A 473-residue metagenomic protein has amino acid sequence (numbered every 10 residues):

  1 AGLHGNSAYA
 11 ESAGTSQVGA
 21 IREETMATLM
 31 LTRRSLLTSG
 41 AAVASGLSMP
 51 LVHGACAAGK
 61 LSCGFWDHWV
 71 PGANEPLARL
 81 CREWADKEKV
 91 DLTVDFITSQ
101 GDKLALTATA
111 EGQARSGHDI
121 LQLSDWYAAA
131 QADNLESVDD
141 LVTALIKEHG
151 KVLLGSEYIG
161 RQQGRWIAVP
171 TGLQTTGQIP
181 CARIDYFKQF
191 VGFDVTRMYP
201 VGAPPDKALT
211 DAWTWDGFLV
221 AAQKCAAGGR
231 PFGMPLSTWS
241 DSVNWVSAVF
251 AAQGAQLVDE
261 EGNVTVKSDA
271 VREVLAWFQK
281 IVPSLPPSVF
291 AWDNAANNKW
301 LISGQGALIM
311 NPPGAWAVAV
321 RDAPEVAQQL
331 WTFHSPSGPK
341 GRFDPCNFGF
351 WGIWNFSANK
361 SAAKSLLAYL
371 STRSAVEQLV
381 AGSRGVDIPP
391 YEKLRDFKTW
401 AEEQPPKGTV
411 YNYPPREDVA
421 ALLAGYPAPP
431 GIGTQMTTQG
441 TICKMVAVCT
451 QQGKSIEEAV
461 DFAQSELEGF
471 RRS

Functional and structural regions predicted by a protein language model:
A1-L31, A44-S45: N-terminal secretory signal peptides
A10, A27-A132, T143-G150, T175 (+10 more regions): Conserved N-terminal structural module of periplasmic/extracytoplasmic solute-binding proteins
I97-T107, D211-G217, V289-S303: Short helix-initiation/N-cap motifs at beta->coil->alpha
D119-Q122, A307-P312: Paired acidic/hydrophobic, glycine-rich loop segments that form the ligand-binding mouth/hinge of periplasmic-binding
S124-C181, K188, D216, A327-P336 (+1 more regions): Hinge/lid segment of periplasmic solute-binding proteins
W126, G314-A327, P339-T441, K454 (+1 more regions): C-terminal lobe and pocket-closing loops of periplasmic/extracytoplasmic Venus-flytrap solute-binding proteins
I167-A168, A226-T238, T372-S383, E468-S473: Bilobed periplasmic-binding protein-like "clamshell/Venus-flytrap" ligand-binding domains
W215-C225, E260-A291, S335: Glycine-centered hinge/linker elements that transmit conformational signals in sensory and ligand-binding systems
